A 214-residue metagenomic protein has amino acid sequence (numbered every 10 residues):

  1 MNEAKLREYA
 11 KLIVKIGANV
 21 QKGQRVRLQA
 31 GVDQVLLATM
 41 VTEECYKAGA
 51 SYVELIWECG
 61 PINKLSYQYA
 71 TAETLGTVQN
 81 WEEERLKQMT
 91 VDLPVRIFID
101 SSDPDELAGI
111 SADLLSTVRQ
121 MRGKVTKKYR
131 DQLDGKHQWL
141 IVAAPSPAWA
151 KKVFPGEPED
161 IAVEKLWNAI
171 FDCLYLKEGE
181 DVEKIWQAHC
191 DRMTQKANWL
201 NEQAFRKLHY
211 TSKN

Functional and structural regions predicted by a protein language model:
M1-N214: Active-site bordering "gate/hinge" segments that shape substrate access to catalytic or cofactor-binding pockets
